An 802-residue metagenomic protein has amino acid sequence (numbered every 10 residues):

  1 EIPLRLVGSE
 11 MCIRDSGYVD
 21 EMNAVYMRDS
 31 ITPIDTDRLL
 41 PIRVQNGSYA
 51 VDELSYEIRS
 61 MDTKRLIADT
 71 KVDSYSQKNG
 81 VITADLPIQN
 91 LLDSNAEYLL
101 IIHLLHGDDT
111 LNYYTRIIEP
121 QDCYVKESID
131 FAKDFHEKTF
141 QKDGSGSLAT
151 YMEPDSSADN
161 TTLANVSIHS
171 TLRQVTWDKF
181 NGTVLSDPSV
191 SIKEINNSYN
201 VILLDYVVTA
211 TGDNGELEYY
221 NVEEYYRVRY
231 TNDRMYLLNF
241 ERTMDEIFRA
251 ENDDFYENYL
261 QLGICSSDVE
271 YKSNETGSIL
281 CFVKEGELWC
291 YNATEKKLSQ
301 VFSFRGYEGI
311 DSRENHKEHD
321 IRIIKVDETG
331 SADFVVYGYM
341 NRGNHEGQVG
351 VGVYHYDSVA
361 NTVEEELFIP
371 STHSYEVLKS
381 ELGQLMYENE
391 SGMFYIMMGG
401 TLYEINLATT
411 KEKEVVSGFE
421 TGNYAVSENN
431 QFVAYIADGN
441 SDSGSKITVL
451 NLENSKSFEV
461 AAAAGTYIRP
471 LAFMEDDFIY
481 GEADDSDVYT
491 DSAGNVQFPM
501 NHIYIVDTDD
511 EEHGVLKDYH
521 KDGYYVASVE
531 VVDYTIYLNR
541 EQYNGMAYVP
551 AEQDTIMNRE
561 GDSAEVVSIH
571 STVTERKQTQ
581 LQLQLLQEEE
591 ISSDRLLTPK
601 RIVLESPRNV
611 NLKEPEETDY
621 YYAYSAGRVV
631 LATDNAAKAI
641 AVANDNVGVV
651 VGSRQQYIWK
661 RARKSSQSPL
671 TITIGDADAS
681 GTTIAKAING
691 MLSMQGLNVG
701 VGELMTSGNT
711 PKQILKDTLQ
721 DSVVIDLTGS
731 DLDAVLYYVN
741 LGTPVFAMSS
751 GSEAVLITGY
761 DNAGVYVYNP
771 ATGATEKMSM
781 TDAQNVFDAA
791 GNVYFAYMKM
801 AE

Functional and structural regions predicted by a protein language model:
E1-I13: Single conserved hydrophobic/aromatic residue that forms the stacking wall/gate of nucleotide- or nucleobase-binding
V19-I67, E97-K179, D254-K297, S303-G306 (+17 more regions): Core segments of small alpha/beta cavity-forming domains
D69, F240, L298-G306, V363-S371 (+3 more regions): Beta-propeller fold detector
Y75-P87, N315-K317: Aromatic sugar-binding surface patches on proteins that engage polysaccharides or sugar-phosphate polymers
Y98, K193-V208, G330-V336, F478-A483 (+2 more regions): A short hydrophobic beta-strand element
S198-E241, A771, E776-M778: Exposed beta-sheet edge and beta->alpha loop/turn motif
K296, G347-N361, I447-N454, N495-E511: Beta-propeller blade signature
Q667-E802: Conserved active-site-adjacent core of cysteine acyl-enzyme catalytic domains
